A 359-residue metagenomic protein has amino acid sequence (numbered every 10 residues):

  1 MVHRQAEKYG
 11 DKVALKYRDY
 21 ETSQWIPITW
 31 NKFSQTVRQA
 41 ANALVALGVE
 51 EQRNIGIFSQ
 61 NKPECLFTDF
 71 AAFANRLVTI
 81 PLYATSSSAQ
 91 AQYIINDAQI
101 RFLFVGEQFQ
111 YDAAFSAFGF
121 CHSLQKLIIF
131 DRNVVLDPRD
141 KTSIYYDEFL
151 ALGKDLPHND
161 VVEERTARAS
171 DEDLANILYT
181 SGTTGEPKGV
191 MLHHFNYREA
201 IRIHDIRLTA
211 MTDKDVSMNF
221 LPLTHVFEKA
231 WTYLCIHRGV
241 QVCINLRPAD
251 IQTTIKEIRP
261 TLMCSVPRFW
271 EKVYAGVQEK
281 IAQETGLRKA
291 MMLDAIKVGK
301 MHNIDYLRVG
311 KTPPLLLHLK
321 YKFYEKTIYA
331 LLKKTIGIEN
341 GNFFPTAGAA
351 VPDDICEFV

Functional and structural regions predicted by a protein language model:
G10-V13, I129, I144, K154-Y179 (+2 more regions): Conserved pre-ATP/AMP-binding loop-to-beta segment of ANL
D11, L15-F70, S87-Q92, Y145-L150 (+1 more regions): Conserved AMP-binding/adenylate-forming core of the ANL superfamily
P27-N31, R168, A175-I201: Conserved AMP-binding A3 loop
A41, R53-N54, Q60-I80, A84-S88 (+3 more regions): A short helix-loop-beta submotif of the ANL/AMP-binding
I55, A72, L103, L174 (+6 more regions): Conserved S/T- and glycine-rich ATP-binding loop of Class I adenylate-forming
A74-L152: Structural core segment of the AMP-binding/adenylate-forming
S86-G119, A200-S217, P248-L262, T335-G337: Conserved ATP-dependent adenylate/AMP-binding module captured primarily in the ANL superfamily
R198-V216, L223-Y329, N340: Conserved AMP-binding/adenylation subdomain of ANL enzymes
